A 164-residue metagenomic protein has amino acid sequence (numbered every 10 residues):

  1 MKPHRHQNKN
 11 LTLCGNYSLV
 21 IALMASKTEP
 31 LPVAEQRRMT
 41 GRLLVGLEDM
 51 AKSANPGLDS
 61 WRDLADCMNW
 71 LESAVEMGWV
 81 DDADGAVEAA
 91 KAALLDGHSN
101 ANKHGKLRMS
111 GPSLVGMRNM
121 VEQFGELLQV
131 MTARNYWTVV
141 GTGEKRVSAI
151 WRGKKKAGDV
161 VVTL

Functional and structural regions predicted by a protein language model:
M1-P3, M50, H98, G158: Compositionally biased, intrinsically disordered low-complexity regions used as flexible
M1-Y17: Short Lys/Arg-rich cationic patches that frequently serve as NLS/NoLS or arginine-rich RNA/DNA-binding motifs
L13-Y17, P32-L43, D59-C67, S110-G116: Short amphipathic alpha-helical heptad-repeat segments
V20-N55, D81-R108: Short, flexible domain-boundary/linker segments around small modular repeats
L44, E48, A65-M68, E72 (+6 more regions): Residue-level detector of alpha-helical secondary structure
N55-E76, L107-L127: Extracellular/lumenal glycan-associated surfaces
G78-D84, M131-Y136: HEAT/armadillo-like alpha-solenoid scaffolds in large eukaryotic assembly and transport factors
A101-L164: Amphipathic alpha-helical binding modules
